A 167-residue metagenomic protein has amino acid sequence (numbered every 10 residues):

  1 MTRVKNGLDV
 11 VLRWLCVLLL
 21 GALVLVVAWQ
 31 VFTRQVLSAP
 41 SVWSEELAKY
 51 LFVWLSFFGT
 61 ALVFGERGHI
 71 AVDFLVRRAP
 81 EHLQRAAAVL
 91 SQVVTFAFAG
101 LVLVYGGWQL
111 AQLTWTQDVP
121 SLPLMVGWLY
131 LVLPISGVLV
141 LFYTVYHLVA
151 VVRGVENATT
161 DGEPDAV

Functional and structural regions predicted by a protein language model:
M1-V167: Alpha-helical transmembrane segments and membrane-interface helix-loop junctions in multi-pass membrane proteins
